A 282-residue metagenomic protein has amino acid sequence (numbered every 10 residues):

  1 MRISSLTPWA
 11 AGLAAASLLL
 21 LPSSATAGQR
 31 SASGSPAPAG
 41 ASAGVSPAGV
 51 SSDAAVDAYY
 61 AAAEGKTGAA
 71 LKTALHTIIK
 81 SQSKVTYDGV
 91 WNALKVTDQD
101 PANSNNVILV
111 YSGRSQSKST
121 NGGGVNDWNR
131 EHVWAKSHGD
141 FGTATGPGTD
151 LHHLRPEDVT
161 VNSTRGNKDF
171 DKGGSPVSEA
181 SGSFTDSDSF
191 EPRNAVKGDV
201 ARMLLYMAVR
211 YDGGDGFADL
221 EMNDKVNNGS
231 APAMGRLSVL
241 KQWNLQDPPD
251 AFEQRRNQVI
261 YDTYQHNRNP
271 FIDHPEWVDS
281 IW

Functional and structural regions predicted by a protein language model:
M1-A11: Bacterial N-terminal signal peptides that target proteins for export
L6, G34, V259-I260: General helical structural elements
G12, L19-G113, W277-W282: N-terminal module-boundary/linker segments of secreted carbohydrate-active enzymes
A14, Q29-R30, P36, S42 (+9 more regions): Compositionally biased, intrinsically disordered low-complexity regions
V107-L109, G113-T120, G124-D127: Short, His- and charge-rich active-site/binding loops that engage polyanionic ligands
G123-W282: Domain-level detector of nuclease and nuclease-like folds in predominantly extracellular/periplasmic contexts
